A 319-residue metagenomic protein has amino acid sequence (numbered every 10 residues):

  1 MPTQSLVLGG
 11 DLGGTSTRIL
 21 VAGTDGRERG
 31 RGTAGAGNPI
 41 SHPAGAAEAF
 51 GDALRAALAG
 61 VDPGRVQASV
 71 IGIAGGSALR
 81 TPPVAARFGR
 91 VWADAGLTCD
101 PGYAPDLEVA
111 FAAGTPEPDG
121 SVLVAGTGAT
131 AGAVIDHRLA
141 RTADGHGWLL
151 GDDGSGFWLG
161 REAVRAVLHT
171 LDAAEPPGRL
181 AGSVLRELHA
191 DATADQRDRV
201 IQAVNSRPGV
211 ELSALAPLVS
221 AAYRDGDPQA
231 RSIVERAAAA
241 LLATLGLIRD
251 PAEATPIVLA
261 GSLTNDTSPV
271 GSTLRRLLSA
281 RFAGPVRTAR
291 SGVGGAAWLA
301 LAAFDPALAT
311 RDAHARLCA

Functional and structural regions predicted by a protein language model:
M1-R65, A113-S121, V164-A319: ATP-binding/phosphotransfer module of carbohydrate and carboxylate kinases, centering on a glycine-rich
M1-T3, D94, T98-V122, L139: Conserved phosphate-binding catalytic cores of ATP/NTP-utilizing and phosphoryl-transfer enzymes
T15, A74-S77, T127-T130: Short glycine-rich anion-binding loops that position phosphate/pyrophosphate groups of nucleotides and phosphorylated
P39, R55-A95, G102-Y103, A112-P116 (+1 more regions): Short beta-strand-loop/turn "lid" adjacent to the catalytic site in phosphate-handling enzymes
P39-I40, G75-G76, G145-D153, A283-R287: A short glycine/serine-rich beta->alpha loop
A78-L79, V109-F111, T130-A131, T264-T267: Short, active-site-adjacent cap segments at secondary-structure transitions
R90-L97, L139-G147, R276-G284: Glycine/charged-rich beta-loop-alpha catalytic/anionic-binding loops adjacent to active sites
P118-A174: Glycine-rich phosphate-binding loop of actin/hexokinase-like ATP-binding domains
